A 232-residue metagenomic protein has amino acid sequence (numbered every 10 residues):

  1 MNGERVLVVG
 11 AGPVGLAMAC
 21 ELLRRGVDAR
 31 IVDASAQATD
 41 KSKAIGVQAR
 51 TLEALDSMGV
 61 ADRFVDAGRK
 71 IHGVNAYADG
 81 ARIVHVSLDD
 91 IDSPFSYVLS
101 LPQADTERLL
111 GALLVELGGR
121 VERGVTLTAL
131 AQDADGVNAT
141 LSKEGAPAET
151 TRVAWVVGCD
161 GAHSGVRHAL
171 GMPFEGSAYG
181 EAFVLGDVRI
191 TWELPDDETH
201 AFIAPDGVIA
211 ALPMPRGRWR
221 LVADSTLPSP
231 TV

Functional and structural regions predicted by a protein language model:
M1-V14: Beta1/beta-strand and adjacent pyrophosphate-binding region of the FAD-binding site in flavoprotein oxidoreductases
C20-A44: Glycine-rich FAD pyrophosphate-binding loop
D40-V115, A131, P213: Active-site-adjacent segment of FAD-dependent monooxygenases/related oxidoreductases
R82-D105, G145-P147, P205-V232: Conserved FAD/dinucleotide-binding core of flavoprotein oxidoreductases
A112, W155, C159-V232: Conserved FAD-binding catalytic core of PHBH/FMO-like flavoproteins
R123-V137: A conserved short coil-to-beta-strand element within the FAD-binding core of flavoproteins
G145-W155: Core beta-strand elements of the Rossmann-like FAD/NAD(P) dinucleotide-binding domain in flavoenzyme oxidoreductases
